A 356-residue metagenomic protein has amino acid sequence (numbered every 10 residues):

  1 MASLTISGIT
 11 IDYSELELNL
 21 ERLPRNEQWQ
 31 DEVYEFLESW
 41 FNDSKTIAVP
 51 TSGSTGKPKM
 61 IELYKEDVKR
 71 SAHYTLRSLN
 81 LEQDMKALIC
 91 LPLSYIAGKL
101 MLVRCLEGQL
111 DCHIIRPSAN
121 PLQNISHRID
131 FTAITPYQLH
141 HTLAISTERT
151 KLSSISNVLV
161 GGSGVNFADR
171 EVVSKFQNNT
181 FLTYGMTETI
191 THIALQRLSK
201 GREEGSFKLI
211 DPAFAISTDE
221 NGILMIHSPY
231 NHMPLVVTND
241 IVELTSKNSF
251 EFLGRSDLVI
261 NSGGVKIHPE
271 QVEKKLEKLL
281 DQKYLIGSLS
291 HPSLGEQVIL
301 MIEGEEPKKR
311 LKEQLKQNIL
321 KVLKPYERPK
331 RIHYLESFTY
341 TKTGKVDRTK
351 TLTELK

Functional and structural regions predicted by a protein language model:
M1-E27, K69-L88, S118-D130: Conserved ATP-dependent adenylate/AMP-binding module captured primarily in the ANL superfamily
Q28-P50, Q83-D84: Conserved pre-ATP/AMP-binding loop-to-beta segment of ANL
K45-H73, N80: Conserved AMP-binding A3 loop
Y64-R70, K86-H141: AMP-binding/adenylate-forming
I145-G201: Gly/Ser/Thr-rich phosphate-binding loop
A215-E243, S249: AMP-binding/adenylate-forming core of the ANL superfamily
N239-E327: AMP-binding/adenylate-forming catalytic core of the ANL superfamily
I299-M301, N318-K356: Conserved C-terminal "lid"/linker of ANL adenylate-forming enzymes
